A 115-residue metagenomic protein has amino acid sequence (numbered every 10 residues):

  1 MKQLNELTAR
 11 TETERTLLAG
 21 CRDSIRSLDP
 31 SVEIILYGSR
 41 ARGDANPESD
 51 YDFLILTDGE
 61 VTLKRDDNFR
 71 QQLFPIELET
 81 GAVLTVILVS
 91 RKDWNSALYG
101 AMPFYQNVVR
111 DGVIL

Functional and structural regions predicted by a protein language model:
M1-E33, A41-P47, T57-L115: Catalytic core of pol beta-like nucleotidyltransferases
L54: Hydrophobic acceptor-binding patch used for acceptor engagement in glycosyltransferases
